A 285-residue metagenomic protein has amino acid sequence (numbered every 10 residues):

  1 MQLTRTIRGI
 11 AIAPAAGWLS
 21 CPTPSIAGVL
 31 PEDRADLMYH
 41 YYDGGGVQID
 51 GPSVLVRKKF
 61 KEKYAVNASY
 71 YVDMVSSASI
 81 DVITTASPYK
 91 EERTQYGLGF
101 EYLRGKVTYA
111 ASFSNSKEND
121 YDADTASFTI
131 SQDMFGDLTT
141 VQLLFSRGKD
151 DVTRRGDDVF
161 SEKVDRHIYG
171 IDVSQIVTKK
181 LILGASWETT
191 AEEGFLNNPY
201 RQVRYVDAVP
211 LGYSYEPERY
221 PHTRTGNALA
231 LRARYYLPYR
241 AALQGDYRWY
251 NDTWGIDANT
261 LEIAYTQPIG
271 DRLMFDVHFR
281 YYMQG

Functional and structural regions predicted by a protein language model:
I26-N67: Short glycine/proline- and aromatic-enriched beta-strand/turn motifs that initiate or cap beta-hairpins
D33, K63-V66, K106-A111, D137-V141 (+3 more regions): Repeated loop/turn-to-beta-strand initiation elements of outer-membrane beta-barrel proteins
A35-Y41, A68-V72, A111-N115, A126-F128 (+5 more regions): Transmembrane beta-barrel strands of outer-membrane/channel proteins
Y39-Y42, V82-S87, S112-S116, S127-T129 (+5 more regions): Extracellular loop and loop/strand-boundary signature of outer-membrane beta-barrel proteins
Y42-D50, K90-E92, N115-T125, P221-T225 (+1 more regions): Solvent-exposed loop/turn segments connecting transmembrane beta-strands in outer-membrane beta-barrel proteins
V47, S69-G99, L138-N197, Q202 (+1 more regions): Outer-membrane beta-barrel translocator/channel fold
D50-V54, T94-L98, D124-F128, D165-I171 (+3 more regions): Hydrophobic, lipid-facing positions within transmembrane beta-strands of outer-membrane proteins
V54-K58, L98-Y102, F128-Q132, I171-Q175 (+4 more regions): Residues on the lipid-exposed face of transmembrane beta-strands in outer-membrane beta-barrel proteins
